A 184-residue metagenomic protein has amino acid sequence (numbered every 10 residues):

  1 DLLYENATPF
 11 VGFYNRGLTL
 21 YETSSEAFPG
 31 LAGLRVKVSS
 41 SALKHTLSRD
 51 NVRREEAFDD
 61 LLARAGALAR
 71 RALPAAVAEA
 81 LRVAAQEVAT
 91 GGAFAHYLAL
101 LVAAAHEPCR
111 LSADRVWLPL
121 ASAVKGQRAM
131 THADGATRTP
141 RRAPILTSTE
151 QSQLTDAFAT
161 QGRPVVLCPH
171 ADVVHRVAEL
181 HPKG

Functional and structural regions predicted by a protein language model:
D1-G184: GHKL/Bergerat-fold ATPase module
